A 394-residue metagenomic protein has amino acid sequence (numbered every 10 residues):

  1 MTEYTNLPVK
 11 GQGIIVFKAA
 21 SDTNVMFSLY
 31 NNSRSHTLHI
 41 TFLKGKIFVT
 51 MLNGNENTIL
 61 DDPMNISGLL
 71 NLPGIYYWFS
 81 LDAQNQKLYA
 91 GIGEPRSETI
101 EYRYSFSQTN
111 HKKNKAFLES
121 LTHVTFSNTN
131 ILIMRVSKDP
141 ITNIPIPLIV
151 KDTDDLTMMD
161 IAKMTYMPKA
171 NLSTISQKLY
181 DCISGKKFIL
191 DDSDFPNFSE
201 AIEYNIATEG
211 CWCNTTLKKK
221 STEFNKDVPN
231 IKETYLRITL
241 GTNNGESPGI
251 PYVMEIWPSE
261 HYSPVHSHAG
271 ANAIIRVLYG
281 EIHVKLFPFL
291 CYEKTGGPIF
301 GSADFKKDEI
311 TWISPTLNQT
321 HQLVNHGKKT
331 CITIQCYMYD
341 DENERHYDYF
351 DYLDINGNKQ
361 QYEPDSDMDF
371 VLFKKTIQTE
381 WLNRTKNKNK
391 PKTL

Functional and structural regions predicted by a protein language model:
M1-N57: Secretory/extracellular carbohydrate-interaction modules and structurally similar beta-sandwich "look-alikes"
L69-Y102: Carbohydrate-binding surfaces in secreted/extracellular proteins
T99-P140: Flexible glycan-contacting loops in extracellular carbohydrate-active proteins
T153-P248, I299: A short, N-terminal "cap"/entry segment at the start of jelly-roll beta-barrel domains of the cupin/DSBH fold
S247-G249, I274, L286-T320: Short acidic-glycine-tyrosine-enriched beta hairpin
V253-H268, F305-K307, S314-Q319: Conserved short histidine dyad/triad with adjacent acidic residue
S259, G270-L290: Glycine- and acidic-residue-biased ligand/ion/polar-headgroup-sensing regions
I274-R276, K328-N343: A short hydrophobic beta-strand segment most commonly corresponding to one strand of the jelly-roll/cupin
